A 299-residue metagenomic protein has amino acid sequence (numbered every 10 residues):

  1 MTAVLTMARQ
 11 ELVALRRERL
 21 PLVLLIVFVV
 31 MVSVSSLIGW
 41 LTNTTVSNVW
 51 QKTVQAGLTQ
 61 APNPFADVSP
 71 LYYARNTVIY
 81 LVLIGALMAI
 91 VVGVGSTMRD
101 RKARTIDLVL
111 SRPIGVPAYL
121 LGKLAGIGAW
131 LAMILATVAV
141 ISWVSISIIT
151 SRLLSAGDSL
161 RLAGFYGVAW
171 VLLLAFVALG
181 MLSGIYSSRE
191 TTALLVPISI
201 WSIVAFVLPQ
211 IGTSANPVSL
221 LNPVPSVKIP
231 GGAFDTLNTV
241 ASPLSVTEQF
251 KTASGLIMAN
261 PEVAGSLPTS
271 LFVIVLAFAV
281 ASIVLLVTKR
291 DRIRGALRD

Functional and structural regions predicted by a protein language model:
M1-V29, T288-R298: Aromatic- and glycine-rich beta-strand/loop motifs that create alpha-glucan
T6-L15, D67-P70, G115-Y119, M258-P261: Cytosolic juxtamembrane amphipathic/interface segments immediately preceding and feeding into a transmembrane helix
E18-L20, G167-L208: A structural motif at transmembrane helix-loop-helix junctions in multipass membrane proteins
V27-M31, A125-G126, V138, P197-V204: Transmembrane alpha-helical core residues of multi-pass small-molecule transporters, especially secondary transporters
V34-L37, L41, A61-I84, M88 (+1 more regions): Secretory targeting signals
I38-Y72, S199-S202, F206-G295: Terminal transmembrane helical anchor/hairpin motif
T77-R101, F176-R189, I274-R292: Transmembrane alpha-helical segments in integral membrane proteins
V94-A132: Helix-loop-helix units of permease transmembrane domains in multi-pass membrane transporters, especially ABC
